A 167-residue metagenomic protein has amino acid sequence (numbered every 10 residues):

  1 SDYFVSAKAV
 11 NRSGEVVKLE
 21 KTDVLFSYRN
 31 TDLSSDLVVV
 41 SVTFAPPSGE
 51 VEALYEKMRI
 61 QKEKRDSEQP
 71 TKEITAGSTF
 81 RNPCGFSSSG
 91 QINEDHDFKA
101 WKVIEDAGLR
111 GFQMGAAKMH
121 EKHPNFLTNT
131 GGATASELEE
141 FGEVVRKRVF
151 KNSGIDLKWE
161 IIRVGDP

Functional and structural regions predicted by a protein language model:
S1-N11: Gly/Ser-rich oxyanion-binding loop with an adjacent helix/lid that shapes the negatively charged ligand pocket
N11, V16-E140, N152-P167: Phosphate/pyrophosphate- and phosphate-bearing ligand-binding catalytic cores of soluble enzymes
V149: Conserved ATP-binding N-box helix of the HATPase_c
